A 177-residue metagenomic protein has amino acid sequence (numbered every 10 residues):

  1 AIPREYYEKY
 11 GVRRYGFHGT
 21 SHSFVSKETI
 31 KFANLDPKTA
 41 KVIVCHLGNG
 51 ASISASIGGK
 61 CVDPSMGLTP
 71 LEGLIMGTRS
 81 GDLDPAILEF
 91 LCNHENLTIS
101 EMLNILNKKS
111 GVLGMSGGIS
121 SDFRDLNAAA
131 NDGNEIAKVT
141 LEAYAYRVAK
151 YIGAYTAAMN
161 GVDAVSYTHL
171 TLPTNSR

Functional and structural regions predicted by a protein language model:
A1-H94: Glycine-rich phosphate-binding loop of actin/hexokinase-like ATP-binding domains
V25-E28, V139-N160: Phosphate/ATP-binding catalytic cores across multiple sugar-kinase/actin-like superfamilies, primarily ASKHA
T39-C45, S100-K109, V165: Beta-strand segments within the central parallel beta-sheet cores of soluble alpha/beta enzyme folds
G50, K138, G161-D163: Active-site lining segments that contact anionic ligands and/or coordinate catalytic metals
H94-T140: A mobile "lid/hinge" subdomain adjacent to the ATP/sugar-phosphate binding pocket shared across diverse ATP-dependent
T168-T174: Conserved small/polar residues in nucleotide/adenosyl-binding loops
